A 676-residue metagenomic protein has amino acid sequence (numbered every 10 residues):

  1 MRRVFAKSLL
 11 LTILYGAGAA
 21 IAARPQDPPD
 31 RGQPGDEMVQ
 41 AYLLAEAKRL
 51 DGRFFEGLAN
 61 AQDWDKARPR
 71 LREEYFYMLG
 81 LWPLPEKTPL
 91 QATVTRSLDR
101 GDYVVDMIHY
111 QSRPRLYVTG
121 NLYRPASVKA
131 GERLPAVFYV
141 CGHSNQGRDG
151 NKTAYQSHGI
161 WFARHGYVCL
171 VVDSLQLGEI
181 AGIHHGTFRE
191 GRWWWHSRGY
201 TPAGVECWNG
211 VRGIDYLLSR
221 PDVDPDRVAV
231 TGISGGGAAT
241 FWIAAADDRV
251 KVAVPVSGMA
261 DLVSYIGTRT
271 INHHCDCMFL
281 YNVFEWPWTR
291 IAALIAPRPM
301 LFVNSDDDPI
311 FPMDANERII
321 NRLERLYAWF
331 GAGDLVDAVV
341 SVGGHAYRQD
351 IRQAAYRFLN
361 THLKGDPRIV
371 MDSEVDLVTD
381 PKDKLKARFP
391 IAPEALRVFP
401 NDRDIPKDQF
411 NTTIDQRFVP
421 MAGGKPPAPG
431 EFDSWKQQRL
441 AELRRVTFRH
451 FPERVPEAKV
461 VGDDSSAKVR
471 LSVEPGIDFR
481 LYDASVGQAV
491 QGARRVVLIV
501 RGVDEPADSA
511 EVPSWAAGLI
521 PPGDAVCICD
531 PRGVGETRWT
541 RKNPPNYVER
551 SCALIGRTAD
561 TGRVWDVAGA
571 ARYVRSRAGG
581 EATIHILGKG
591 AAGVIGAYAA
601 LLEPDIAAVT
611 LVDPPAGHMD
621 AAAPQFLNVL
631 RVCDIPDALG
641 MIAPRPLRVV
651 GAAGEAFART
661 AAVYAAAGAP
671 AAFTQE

Functional and structural regions predicted by a protein language model:
M1-A6, W64: N-terminal export leaders
K7-A19: Bacterial N-terminal signal peptides
A23-V118, E132, A296, V303-R495 (+5 more regions): Alpha/beta-hydrolase-fold serine-hydrolase catalytic core, especially in secreted/extracellular enzymes
K129-P225, M259-I271, C277, A493-R577 (+1 more regions): Cap/lid segment of the alpha/beta-hydrolase catalytic domain
S144, G213-F284, A570-M641: Primarily recognizes the serine-hydrolase "nucleophile elbow" in alpha/beta-hydrolase and SGNH/GDSL folds
Q146-S157, W194-W208, V230-F241, M278-I291 (+4 more regions): Alpha-helix capping and helix-loop boundary segments enriched in small/acidic/polar residues
D173, T231, V256-S257, V303 (+3 more regions): Alpha/beta-hydrolase-fold catalytic nucleophile elbow
V230-S234, T240-K251, P255-V263, H274 (+5 more regions): Catalytic-domain carbohydrate-binding cleft regions of carbohydrate-active enzymes
